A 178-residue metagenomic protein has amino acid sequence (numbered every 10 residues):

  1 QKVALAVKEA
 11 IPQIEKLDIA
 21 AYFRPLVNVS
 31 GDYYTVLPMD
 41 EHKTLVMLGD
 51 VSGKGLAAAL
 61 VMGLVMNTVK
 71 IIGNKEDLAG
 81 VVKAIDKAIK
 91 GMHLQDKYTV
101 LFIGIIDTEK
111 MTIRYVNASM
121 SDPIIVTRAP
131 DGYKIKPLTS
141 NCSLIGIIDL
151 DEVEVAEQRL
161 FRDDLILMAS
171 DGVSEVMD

Functional and structural regions predicted by a protein language model:
Q1-L167: … and, occasionally, acidic/histidine-rich disordered N-termini of signaling adaptors
L167, V173-D178: Short, intrinsically disordered, charge-balanced linker/junction segments flanking boundaries in proteins
